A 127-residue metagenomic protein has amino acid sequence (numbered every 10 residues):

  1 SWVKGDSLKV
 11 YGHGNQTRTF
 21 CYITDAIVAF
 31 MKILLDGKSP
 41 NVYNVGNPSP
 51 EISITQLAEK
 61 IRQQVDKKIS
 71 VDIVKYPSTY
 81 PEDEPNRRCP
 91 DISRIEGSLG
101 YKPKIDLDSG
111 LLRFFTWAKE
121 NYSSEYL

Functional and structural regions predicted by a protein language model:
S1-K4, I33-G37, S98, W117-S124: Generic structural signal for alpha-helix termini and adjacent loop/cap motifs
K4-S7, Y11, N15, I23-T24 (+3 more regions): Glycine/proline-rich active-site loop of Rossmann-fold NAD(P)-dependent oxidoreductases
H13, P40-Y43, T55-A58, D66-R87 (+1 more regions): C-terminal "lid/loop" region of Rossmann-like NAD(P)-dependent oxidoreductases
R18-D25, D106: A conserved structural motif in NAD(P)-dependent oxidoreductases
I23, S53, Y76-K102, S109 (+1 more regions): Conserved C-terminal active-site "lid" loop/helix of NAD(P)H-dependent oxidoreductases that clamps the redox cofactor
A26, F30, V45, L57 (+2 more regions): Non-catalytic, hydrophobic alpha-helical segments
A29-K32, D36, K60, Q64: Short hydrophobic signal-anchor/transmembrane segments that target glycosyltransferases and glycosylation machinery
L107-L127: Amphipathic terminal alpha-helices
